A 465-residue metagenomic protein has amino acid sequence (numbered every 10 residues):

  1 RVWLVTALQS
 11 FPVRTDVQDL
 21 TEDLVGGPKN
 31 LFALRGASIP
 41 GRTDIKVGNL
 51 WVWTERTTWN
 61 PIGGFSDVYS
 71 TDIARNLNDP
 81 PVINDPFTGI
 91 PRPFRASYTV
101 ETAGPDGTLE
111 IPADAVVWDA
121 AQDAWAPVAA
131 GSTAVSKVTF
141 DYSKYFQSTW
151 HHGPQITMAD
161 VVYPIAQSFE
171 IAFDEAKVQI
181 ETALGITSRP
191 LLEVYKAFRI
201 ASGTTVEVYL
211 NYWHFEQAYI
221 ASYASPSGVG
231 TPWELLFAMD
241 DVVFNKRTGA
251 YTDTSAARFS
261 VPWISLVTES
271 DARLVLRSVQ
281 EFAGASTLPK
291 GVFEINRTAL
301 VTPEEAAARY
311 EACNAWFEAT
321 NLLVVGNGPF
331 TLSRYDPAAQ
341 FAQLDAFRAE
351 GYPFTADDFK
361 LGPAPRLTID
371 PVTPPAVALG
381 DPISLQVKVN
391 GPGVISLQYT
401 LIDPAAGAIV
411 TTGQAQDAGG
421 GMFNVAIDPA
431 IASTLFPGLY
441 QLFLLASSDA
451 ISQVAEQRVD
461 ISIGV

Functional and structural regions predicted by a protein language model:
R1-A103, E170, T204, V208-L210 (+4 more regions): Detector for C-terminal structural segments
I111-A176: Aromatic- and charge-enriched surface segment that lines or borders ligand/interaction sites
V138, A418-P429: Aromatic sugar-binding surface patches on proteins that engage polysaccharides or sugar-phosphate polymers
H152-Q155, I431-Q441: Short glycine/proline/serine/threonine-rich loop/turn segments at secondary-structure transition edges
L361-V377: Short, compositionally biased P/S/T/A/G/V-rich stretches that sit at domain boundaries
I383-G391: Aromatic/hydrophobic beta-strand junction motif of beta-rich domains
Y399, L435-A450: Short, aromatic- and glycine-rich surface loops/edge beta-strands on solvent-exposed regions
A450-V465: Short beta-strand elements
